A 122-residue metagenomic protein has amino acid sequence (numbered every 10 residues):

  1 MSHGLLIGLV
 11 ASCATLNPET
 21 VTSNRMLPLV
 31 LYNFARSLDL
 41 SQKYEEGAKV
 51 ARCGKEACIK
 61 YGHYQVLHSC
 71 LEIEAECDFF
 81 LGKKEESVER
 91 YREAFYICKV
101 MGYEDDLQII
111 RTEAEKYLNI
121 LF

Functional and structural regions predicted by a protein language model:
S2-L5, G47, S87: Single-residue signature of alpha-solenoid repeat helices
L9-E19, R52-H63, E93-Y103: Amphipathic alpha-helical segments of tetratricopeptide repeats
T22, L29, S69, E89 (+1 more regions): Residue register of alpha-helical TPR repeats
M26, N33, V66, I73 (+2 more regions): "A position-specific structural signal for the A-helix of alpha-solenoid helical repeats
